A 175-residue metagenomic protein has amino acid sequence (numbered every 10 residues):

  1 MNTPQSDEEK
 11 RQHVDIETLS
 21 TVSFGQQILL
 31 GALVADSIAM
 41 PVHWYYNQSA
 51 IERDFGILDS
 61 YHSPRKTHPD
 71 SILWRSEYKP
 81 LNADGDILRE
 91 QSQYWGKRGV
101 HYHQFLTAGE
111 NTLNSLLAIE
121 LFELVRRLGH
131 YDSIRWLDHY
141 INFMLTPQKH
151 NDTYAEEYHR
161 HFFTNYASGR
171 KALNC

Functional and structural regions predicted by a protein language model:
M1-C175: Structured, active/binding-site neighborhoods that engage oxygen-rich ligands
